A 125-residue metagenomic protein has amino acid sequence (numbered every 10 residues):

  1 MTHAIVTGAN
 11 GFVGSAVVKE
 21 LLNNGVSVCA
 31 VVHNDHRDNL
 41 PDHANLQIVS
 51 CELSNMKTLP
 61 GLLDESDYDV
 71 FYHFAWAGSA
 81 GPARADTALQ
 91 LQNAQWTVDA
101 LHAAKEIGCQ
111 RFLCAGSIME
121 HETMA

Functional and structural regions predicted by a protein language model:
H3, D69-V70, R111: Structural motif
A4-N24: N-terminal Rossmann NAD(P)H-binding glycine-rich loop of SDR-like oxidoreductase domains
G8, V32, G116: Short beta-strand/turn micro-motifs composed of small residues that flank or help shape donor/cofactor-binding pockets
V26-H36: Conserved glycine-rich Rossmann-like NAD(P)H-binding loop of the short-chain dehydrogenase/reductase
R37-A44: Short loop/helix-cap segments at secondary-structure boundaries that form the rim of catalytic
A44-N55: Rossmann-fold cofactor-recognition segment
L53-Q92, A103, T123: NAD(P)H-binding glycine-rich loop region in Rossmannoid oxidoreductase-like domains and their noncatalytic homologs
H73, V98-A125: Conserved Rossmann-fold NAD(P)-dependent oxidoreductase catalytic core, especially the SDR/UDP-sugar
